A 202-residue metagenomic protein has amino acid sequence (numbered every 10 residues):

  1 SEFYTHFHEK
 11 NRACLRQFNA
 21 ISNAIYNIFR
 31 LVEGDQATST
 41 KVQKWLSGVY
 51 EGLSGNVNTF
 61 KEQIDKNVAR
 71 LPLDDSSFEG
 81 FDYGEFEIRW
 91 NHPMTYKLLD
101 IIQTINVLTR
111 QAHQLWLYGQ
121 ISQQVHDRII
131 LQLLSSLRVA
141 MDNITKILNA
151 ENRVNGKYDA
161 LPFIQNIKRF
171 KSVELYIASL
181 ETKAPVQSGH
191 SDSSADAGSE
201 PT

Functional and structural regions predicted by a protein language model:
S1-I101, V107, Q114-W116, L131-T202: Polar/charged low-complexity regulatory segments
V125-I130: Short hydrophobic alpha-helical segments that form membrane-spanning helices or hydrophobic packing faces of helical
